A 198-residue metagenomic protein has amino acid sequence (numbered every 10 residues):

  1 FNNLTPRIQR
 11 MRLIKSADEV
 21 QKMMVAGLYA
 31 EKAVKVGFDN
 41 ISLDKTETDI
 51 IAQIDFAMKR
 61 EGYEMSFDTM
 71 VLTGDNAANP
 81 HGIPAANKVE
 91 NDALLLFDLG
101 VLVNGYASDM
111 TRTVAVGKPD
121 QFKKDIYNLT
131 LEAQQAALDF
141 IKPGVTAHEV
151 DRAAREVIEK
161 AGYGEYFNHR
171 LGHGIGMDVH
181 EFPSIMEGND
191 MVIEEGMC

Functional and structural regions predicted by a protein language model:
F1-C198: Active-site neighborhoods and metal-handling regions in enzymes and metal-associated proteins
